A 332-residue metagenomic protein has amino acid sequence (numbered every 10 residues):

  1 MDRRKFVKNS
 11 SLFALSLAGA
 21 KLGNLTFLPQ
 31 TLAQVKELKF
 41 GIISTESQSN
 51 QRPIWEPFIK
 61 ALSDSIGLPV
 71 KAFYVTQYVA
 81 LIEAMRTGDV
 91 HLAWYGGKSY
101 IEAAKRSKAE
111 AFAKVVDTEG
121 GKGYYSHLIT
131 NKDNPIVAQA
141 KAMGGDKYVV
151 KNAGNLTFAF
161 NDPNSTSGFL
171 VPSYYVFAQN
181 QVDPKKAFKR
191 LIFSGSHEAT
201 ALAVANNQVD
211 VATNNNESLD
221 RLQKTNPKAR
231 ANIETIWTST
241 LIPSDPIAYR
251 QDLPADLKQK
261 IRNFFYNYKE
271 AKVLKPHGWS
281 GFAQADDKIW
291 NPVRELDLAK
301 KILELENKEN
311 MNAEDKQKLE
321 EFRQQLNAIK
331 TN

Functional and structural regions predicted by a protein language model:
K5-Q30: N-terminal export signals
V35-L38, E46-S47, P53, P57 (+1 more regions): An extracytoplasmic/periplasmic, membrane-proximal ligand-sensing/linker region
K39-S44, Q51, D117-H127, P227-R262 (+1 more regions): Periplasmic-binding protein-like
E56-G67, K147, G154-N155, D162 (+2 more regions): Ligand-binding cleft/hinge of the Venus flytrap
A72-E83, K98, D183-L202, T240-I242: Short helix-initiation/N-cap motifs at beta->coil->alpha
V79-A93, K105-S107, Y124, H197-A212: Short helices/loops that flank or line small-molecule/ion binding pockets
W94-K108, F177-A178, A203-N206, D210-R230: A ligand-binding cleft/hinge motif common to bilobed small-molecule-binding domains
V115-Q181: A conserved helix-loop-strand patch within extracytoplasmic ligand-binding domains of the periplasmic binding
